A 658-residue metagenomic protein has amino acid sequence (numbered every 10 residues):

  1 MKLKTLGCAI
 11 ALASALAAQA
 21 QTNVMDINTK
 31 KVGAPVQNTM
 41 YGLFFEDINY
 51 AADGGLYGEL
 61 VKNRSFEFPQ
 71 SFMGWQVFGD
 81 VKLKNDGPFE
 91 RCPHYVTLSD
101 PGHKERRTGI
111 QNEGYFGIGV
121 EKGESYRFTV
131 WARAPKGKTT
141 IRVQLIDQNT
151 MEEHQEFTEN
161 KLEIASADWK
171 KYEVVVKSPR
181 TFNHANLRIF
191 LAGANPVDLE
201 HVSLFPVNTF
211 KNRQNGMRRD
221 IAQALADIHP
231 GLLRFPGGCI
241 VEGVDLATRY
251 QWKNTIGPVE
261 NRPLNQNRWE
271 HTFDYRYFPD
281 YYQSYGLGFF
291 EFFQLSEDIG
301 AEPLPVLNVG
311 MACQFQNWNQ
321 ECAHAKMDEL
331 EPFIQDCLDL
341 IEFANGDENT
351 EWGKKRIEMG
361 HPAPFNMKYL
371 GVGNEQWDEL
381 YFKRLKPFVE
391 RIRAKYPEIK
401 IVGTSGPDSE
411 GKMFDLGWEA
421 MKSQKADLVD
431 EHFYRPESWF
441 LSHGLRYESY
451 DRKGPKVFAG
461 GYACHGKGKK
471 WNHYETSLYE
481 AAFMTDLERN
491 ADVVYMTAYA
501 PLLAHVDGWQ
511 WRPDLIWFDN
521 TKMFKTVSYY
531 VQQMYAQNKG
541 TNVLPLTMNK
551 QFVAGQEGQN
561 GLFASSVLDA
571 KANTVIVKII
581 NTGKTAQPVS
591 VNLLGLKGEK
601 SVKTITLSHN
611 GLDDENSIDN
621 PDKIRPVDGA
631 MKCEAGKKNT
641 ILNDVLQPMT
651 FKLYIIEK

Functional and structural regions predicted by a protein language model:
M1-T22: Bacterial Sec-dependent N-terminal signal peptides
Q21-S284, E302-L304, N317-E331, L338 (+8 more regions): Extracellular and organelle-lumenal recognition/adhesion modules and their flexible linkers in secreted
L43, V130, H229, S296 (+6 more regions): Conserved, mostly hydrophobic/aromatic
F66, E124, N542-N581, Q587-V589: Surface beta-strand/loop "capping" patches
W131-K136, K177-P179, Q537, I580-T582 (+1 more regions): Solvent-exposed strand-to-loop "edge" motifs in beta-rich extracellular domains
L295, E390-R391, P397-K400, W418-S423 (+4 more regions): Catalytic-core region of carbohydrate-active enzymes that cleave or remodel glycosidic bonds
Q314-A325, I357, H361-P364, P407-S438 (+1 more regions): Substrate-binding cleft/loops of secretory-pathway carbohydrate-active enzymes
G555-E557, N581-K658: C-terminal beta-sandwich/jelly-roll accessory domains of carbohydrate-active enzymes
